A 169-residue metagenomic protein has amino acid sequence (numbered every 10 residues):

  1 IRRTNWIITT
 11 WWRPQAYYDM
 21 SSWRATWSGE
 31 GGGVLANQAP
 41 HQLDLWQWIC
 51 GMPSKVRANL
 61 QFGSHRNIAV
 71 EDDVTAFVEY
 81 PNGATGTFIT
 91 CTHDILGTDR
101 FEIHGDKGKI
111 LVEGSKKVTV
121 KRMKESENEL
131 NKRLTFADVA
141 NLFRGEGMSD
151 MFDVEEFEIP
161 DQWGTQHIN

Functional and structural regions predicted by a protein language model:
I1-I68: Predominantly a Rossmann-like dinucleotide-binding segment in NAD(P)-dependent oxidoreductases
N5, R57, T75-F77, T85-I89 (+1 more regions): Beta-strand secondary-structure signal
I7-W12, F62-S64, N82-A84, T92-D94 (+2 more regions): Glycine-rich beta-alpha junction loops
P14, H65-R66, L96-T98, L111-E113 (+1 more regions): Short acidic/glycine-rich loop or secondary-structure boundary segments that cap or lie
P40, H65, I89-G97, W163: Glycine-rich phosphate/pyrophosphate-binding beta-alpha loops
M52-A58, T85-T87, K109-E113: Acidic/polar loop patches that form or flank catalytic/metal-binding clefts of enzymes that bind anionic ligands
A69-D73: A short, glycine/Asx- and small/polar-enriched loop/turn that sits immediately N-terminal to a beta-strand
T75, Y80, E102, K107-N169: C-terminal glycine/acidic-rich active-site capping loop/insertion
